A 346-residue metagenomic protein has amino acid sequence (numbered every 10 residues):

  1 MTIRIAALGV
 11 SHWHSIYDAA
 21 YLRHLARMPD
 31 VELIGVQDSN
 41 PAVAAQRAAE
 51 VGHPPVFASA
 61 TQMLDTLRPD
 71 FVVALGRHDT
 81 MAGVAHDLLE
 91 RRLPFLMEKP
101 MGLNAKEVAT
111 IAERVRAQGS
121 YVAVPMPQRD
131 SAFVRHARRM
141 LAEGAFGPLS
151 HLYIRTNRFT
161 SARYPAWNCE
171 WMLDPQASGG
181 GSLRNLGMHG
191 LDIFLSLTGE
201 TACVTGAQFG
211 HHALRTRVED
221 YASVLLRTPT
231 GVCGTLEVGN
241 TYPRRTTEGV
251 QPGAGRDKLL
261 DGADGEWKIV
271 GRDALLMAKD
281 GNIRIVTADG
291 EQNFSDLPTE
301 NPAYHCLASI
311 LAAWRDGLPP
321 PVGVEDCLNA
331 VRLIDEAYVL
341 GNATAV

Functional and structural regions predicted by a protein language model:
M1-T2, Q62, F71-V73, S120 (+2 more regions): C-terminal helix-rich "cap/oligomerization" subdomain common to oxidoreductases
M1-V51: N-terminal Rossmann-like dinucleotide-binding module
A7, M97, V122-V124, L236 (+1 more regions): Hydrophobic residues in well-ordered beta-strands that form the structural core
H12-Y17, Q128-R215: Predominantly a Rossmann-like dinucleotide-binding segment in NAD(P)-dependent oxidoreductases
I16, M277-A278, L297-A308: Active-site loop of classical SDR/Rossmann-like NAD(P)-dependent oxidoreductases, centered on the catalytic Tyr-X3-Lys
N40-A42, V51-R114: Beta-loop-alpha module in the N-terminal Rossmann-like domain of NAD(P)-dependent dehydrogenases, especially those
T110-Q128, P148-H151: Rossmann-fold dehydrogenase core element
N185, L191-G281, C306-L318: Contiguous beta-strand/loop segments that form the cofactor/metal-binding neighborhood of enzyme cores
